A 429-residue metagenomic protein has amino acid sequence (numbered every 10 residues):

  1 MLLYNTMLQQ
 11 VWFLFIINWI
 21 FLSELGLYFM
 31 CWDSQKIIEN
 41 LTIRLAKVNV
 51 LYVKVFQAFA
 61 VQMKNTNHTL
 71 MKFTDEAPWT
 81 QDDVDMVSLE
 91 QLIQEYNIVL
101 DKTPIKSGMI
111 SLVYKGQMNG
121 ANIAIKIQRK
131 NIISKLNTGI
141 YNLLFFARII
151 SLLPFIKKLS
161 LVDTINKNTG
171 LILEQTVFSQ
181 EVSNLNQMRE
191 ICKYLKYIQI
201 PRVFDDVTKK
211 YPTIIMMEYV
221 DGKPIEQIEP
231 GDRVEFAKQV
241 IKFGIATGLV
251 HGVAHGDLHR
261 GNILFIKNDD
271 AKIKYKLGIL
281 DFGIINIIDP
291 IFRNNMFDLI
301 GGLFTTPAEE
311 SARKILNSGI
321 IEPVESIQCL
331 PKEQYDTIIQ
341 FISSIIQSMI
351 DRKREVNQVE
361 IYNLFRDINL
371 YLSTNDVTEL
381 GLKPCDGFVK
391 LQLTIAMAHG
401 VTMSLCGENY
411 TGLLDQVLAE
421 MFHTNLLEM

Functional and structural regions predicted by a protein language model:
M1-T247, G252, F265-N294, L299-M429: Broad phosphate/nucleotide-binding scaffolds in NTP-utilizing and phosphate-metabolizing enzymes
V253-R260: Catalytic-loop of the protein kinase fold
